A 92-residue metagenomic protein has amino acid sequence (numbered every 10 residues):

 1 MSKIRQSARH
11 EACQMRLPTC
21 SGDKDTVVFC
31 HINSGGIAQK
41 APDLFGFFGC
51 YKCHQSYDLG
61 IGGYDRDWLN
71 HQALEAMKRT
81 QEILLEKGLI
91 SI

Functional and structural regions predicted by a protein language model:
M1-V28: Short cysteine-rich loop/turn motifs with clustered Cys
A8, L44-F45: Flanking scaffold residues of small Cys/His-coordinated metal-binding clusters
L17, H31-G36: Generic secondary-structure microfeatures
P18, K52-Q55: Short Cys/His-rich local motifs and their 1-3 flanking residues in nucleic-acid-associated proteins and small
S21-I32, D58-G63: Short Cys/His-rich "knuckle" micro-motifs
I37-L44, Q55-I92: Polybasic, low-complexity binding patches
F48-G49: Cysteine-rich micro-motifs
